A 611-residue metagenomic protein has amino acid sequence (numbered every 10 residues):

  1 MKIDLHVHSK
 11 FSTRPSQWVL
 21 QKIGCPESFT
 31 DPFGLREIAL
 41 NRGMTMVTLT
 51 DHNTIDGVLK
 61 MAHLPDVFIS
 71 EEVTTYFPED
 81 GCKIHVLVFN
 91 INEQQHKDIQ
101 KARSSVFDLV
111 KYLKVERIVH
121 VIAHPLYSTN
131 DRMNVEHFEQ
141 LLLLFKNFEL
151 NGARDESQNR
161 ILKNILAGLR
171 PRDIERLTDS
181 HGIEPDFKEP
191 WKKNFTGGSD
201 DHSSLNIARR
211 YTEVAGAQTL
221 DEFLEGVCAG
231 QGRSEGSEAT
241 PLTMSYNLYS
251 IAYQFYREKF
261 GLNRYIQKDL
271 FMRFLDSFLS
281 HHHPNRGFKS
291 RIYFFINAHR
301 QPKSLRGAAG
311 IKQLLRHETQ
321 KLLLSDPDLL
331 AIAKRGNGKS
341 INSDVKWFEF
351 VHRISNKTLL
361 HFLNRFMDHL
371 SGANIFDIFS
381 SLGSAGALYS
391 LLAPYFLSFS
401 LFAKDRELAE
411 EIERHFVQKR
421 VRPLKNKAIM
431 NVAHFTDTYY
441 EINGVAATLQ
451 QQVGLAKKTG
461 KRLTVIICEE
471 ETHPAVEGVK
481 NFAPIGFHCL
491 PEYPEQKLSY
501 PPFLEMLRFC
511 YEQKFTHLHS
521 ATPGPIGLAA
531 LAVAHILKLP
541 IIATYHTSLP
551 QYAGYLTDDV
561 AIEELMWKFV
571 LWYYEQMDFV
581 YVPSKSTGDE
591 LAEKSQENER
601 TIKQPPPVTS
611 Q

Functional and structural regions predicted by a protein language model:
M1-K83, L205, M430: An N-terminally biased module of ancient metal coordination in phosphate/nucleic-acid-related enzymes
K2-P26, E93-E213, S237-T240: Domain-core and long-helix interface of multi-subunit machines
V7, D51-I55, L109-R117, N130 (+3 more regions): C-terminal functional module detector
L363-Y389, Y395, M506-I526, P540 (+1 more regions): Short N-terminal targeting/anchoring amphipathic segment
L382-H473, E477: N-terminal subdomain of nucleotide-sugar transferases
K404, W567-Q611: Donor nucleotide-sugar binding/catalytic pocket of nucleotide-sugar-dependent glycosyltransferases
V432, H517, A532-A553, Y581: Active-site proximal beta-strand in glycosyltransferases
P540-I542, P550-W572, S610: Nucleotide-sugar donor phosphate/pyrophosphate-binding loop at the beta->alpha transition of glycosyltransferases
